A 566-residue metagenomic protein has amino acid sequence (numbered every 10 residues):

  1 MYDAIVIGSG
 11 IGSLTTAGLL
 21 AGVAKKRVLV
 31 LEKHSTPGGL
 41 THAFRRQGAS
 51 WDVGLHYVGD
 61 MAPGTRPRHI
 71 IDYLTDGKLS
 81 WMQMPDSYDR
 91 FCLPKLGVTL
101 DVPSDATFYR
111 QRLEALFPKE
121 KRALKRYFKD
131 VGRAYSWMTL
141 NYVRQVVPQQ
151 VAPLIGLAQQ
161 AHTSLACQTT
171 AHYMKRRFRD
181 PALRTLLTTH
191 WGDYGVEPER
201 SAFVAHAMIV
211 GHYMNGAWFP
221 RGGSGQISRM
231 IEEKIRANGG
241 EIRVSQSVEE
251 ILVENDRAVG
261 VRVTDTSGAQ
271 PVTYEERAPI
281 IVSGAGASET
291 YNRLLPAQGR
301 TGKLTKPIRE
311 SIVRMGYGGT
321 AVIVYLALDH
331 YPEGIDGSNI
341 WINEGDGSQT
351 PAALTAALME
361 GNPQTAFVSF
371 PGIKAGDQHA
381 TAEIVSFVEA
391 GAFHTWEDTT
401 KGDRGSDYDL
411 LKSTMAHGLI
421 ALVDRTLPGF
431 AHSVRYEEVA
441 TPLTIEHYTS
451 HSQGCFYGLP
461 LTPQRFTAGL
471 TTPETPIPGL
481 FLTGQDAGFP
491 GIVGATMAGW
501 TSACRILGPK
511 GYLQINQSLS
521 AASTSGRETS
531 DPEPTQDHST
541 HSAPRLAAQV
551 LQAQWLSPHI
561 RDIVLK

Functional and structural regions predicted by a protein language model:
Y2-S136, L459-L461: N-terminal glycine-rich phosphate/pyrophosphate-binding loop and immediately adjacent elements
A62, A158-T170, Y213-E233, R243-S245 (+1 more regions): Short beta-strand to alpha-helix junction loop
K95-S201: Rossmann-like flavin
D180-Y194, P363-F367, I420, R425-F489: A glycine-rich dinucleotide-binding beta-alpha-beta segment and adjacent secondary-structure elements that constitute
A207-V272: Helical element adjacent to the flavin cofactor pocket in flavoenzyme catalytic cores
F219, E249-D377: Mid-domain catalytic core of redox enzymes that form a hydrophobic substrate pocket/lid adjacent to a catalytic redox
H330-A440: C-terminal segments that line or cap access tunnels to active or ligand-binding sites in enzymes and enzyme-associated
E533-K566: FNR-like FAD-binding dehydrogenase module
